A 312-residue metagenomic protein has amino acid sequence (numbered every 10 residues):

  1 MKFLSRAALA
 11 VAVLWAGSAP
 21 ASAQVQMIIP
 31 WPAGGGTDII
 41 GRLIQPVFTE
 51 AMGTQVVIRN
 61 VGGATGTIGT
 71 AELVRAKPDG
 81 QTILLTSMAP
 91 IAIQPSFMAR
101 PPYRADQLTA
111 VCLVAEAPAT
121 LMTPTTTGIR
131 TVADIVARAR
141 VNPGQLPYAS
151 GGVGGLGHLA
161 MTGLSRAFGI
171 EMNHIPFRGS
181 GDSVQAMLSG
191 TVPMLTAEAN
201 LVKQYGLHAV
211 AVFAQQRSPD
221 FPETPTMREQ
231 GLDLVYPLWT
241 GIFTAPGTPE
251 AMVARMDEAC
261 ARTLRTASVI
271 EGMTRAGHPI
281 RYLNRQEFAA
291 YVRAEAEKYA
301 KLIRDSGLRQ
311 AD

Functional and structural regions predicted by a protein language model:
M1-R6: Positively charged n-region of N-terminal signal peptides that target proteins for export
A7-S18: Bacterial N-terminal signal peptides
P20-Q107, Q145, V153, F168-Y205 (+2 more regions): N-terminal (or domain-start) structured segment
V25, F48, R75-Q81, M88 (+3 more regions): Hinge/capping helix and adjacent helix->loop/strand transition within the periplasmic-binding protein
G36, I40, I44, T65 (+11 more regions): Stable alpha-helical elements in mature extracytoplasmic
A51, T263, E295, L302: Short alpha-helical functional segments enriched in proximate histidine and acidic residues
Y103-L113, E171-I175, A199-V202, G206-V235 (+1 more regions): Short beta-strand->loop
R265, I270-A289: Mature extracytoplasmic/periplasmic domains
